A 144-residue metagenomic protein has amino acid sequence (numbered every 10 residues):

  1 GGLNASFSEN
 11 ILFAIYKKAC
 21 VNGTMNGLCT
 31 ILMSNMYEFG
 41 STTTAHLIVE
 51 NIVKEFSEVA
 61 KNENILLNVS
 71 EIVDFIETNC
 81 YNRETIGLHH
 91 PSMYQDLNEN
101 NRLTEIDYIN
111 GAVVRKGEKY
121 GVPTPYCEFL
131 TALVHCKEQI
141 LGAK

Functional and structural regions predicted by a protein language model:
G1-V69: Internal alpha-helical scaffold of NAD(P)-dependent oxidoreductase catalytic cores
H46-K144: NAD(P)-dependent Rossmann-like dehydrogenase/reductase catalytic/cofactor-binding core
